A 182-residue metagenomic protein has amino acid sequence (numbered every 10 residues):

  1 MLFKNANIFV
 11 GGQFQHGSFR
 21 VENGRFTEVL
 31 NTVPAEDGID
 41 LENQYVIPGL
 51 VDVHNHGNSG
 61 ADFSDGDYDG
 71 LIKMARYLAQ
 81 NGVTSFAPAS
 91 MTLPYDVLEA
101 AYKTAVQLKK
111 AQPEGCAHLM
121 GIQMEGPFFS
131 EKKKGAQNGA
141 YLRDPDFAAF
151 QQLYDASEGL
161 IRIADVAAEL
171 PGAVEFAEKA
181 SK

Functional and structural regions predicted by a protein language model:
M1-I47: Histidine-rich, glycine-flanked metal-binding segment
Q44-Y68: Di-metal (Zn2+ and/or Mg2+/Mn2+) metal-binding site signature of metallo-dependent hydrolases with the MBL/beta-CASP
H56, I72-A101, A117-S130, S157-E169: Divalent metal-dependent hydrolysis catalytic cores, especially in the metallo-beta-lactamase
F63, D96-Q107: Metal-dependent catalytic neighborhoods of phosphoester/phosphodiester hydrolases
T104-A117: A glycine-rich helix N-cap at a beta->alpha junction
Q107-L108, R143-K182: Histidine/acidic residue-rich metal-binding segments in metalloenzymes
K133-L142: Glycine-rich phosphate-binding loop of ATP-grasp-fold ATP-dependent ligases
